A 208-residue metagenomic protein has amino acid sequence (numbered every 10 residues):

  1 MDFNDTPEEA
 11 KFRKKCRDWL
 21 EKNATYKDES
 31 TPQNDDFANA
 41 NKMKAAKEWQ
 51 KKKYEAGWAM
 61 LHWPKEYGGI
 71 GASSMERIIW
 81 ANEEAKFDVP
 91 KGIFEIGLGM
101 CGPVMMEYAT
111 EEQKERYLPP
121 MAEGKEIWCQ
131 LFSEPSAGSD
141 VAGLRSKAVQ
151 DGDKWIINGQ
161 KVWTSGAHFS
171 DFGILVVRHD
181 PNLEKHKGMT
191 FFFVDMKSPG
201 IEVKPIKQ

Functional and structural regions predicted by a protein language model:
M1-E95, E112-E123, I127: Amphipathic, small/basic residue-rich leader segments at the start of a protein or domain
A81, G102-M105, L118, I174 (+1 more regions): Conserved protein kinase catalytic domain
I93-E112, G138: N-terminal glycine-rich flavin-associated loop
Y117, L144, V162, K204-Q208: Short beta-alpha junctions and helix-cap segments that line functional grooves
A137-D140, W155: Hydrophobic, small-residue-rich alpha-helical packing segments that form membrane-like cores
S146-V149: A structural signal for short hydrophobic beta-strand segments in well-ordered beta-sheet cores
D153-K154, N158-K204: A short core secondary-structure module
